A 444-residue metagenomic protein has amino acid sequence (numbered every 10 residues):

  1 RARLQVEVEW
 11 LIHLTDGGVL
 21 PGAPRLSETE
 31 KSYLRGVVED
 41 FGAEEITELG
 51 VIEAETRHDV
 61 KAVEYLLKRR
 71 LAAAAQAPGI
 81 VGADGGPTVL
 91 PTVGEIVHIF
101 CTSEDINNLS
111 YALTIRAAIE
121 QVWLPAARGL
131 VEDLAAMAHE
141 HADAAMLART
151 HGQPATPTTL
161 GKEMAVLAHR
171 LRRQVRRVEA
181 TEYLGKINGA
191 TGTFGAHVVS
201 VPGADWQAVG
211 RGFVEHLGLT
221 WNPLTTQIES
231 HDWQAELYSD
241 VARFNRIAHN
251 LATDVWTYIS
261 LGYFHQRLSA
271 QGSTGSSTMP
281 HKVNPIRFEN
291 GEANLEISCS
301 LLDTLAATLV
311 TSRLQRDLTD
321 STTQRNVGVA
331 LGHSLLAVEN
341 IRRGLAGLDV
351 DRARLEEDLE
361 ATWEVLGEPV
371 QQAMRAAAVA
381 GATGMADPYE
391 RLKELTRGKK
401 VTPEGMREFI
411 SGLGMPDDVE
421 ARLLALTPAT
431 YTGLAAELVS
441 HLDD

Functional and structural regions predicted by a protein language model:
R1-A2, T29, I52-R57, L261-F264 (+1 more regions): Glycine-rich cofactor/substrate-binding loops
R1-H197, V201-G212, G275-S276, F288 (+4 more regions): A helix-coil-helix interface module used to build multimeric assemblies and to scaffold catalytic/cofactor sites
E7-H13, R70, L130, L134-M137 (+12 more regions): Amphipathic alpha-helices that form helix-helix packing interfaces
V60, A127, L160, M164 (+4 more regions): Hydrophobic packing residues in well-ordered alpha-helices of helical domains and bundles
S103, V198-V201, H216, T220-I228 (+3 more regions): A structural signal for small-residue-enriched, beta-sheet-centric alpha/beta enzyme cores and oligomeric scaffold folds
I115-R116, W123, M164, S230 (+4 more regions): Amphipathic alpha-helical coiled-coil segments and their boundaries
K162, A235-R243, V370-A380: Short, well-ordered beta-strand elements within core beta-sheets of diverse protein domains
V201-A293: Acidic, glycine-rich loop-and-beta core segments that form the ion-binding/anion-interacting portion of active sites
